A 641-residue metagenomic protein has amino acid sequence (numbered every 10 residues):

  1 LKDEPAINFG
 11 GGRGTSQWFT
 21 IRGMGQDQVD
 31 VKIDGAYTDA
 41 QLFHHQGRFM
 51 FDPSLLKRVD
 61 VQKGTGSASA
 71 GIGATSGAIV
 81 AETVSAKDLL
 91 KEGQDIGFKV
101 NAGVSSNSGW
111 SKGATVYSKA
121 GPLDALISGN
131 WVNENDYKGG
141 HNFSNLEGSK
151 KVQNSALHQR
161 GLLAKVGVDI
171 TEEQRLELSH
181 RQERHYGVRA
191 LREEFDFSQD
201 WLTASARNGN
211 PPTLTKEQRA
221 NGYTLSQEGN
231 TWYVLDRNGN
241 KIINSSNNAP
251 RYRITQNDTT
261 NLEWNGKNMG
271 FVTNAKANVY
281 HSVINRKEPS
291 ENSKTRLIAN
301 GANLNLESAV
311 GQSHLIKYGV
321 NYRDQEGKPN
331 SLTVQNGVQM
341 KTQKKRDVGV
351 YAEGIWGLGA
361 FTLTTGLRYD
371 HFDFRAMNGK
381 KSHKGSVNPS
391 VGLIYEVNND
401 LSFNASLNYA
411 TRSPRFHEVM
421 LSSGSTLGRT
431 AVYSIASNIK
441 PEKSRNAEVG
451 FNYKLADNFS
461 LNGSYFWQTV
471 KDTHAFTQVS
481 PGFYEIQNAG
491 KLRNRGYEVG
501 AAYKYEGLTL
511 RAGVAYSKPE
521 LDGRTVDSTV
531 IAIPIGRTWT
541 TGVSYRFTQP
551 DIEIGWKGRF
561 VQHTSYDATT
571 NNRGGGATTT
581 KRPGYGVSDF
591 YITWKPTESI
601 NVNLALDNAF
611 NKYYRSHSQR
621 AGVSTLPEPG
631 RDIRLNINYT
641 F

Functional and structural regions predicted by a protein language model:
L1-Y37: Extracytoplasmic beta-strand/coil segments of soluble accessory domains associated with Gram-negative outer-membrane
Y37-T65, E193: Short acidic/polar hinge/loop motifs at secondary-structure boundaries that mediate gating or recognition
P53-K99, T640: A beta-strand signature from Gram-negative outer-membrane beta-barrel systems, especially the internal plug domain
K87, G93-G97, T115-Y233, R237-K241 (+2 more regions): Periplasmic-side early beta-strands and strand-to-turn transitions of outer-membrane beta-barrels
E172-E183, G222-L225, V234, N248-E396 (+5 more regions): Face-selective signature of the C-terminal outer-membrane beta-barrel domain
N247-M269, T295, Q343-K345, E396 (+8 more regions): Outer-membrane beta-barrel signature, preferentially recognizing the C-terminal barrel domain of Gram-negative
G357-L363, S460-K471, Q487-T570, E598 (+2 more regions): Gram-negative outer-membrane beta-barrel transporters
T411, K471, F560-T569, T593-F641: C-terminal beta-signal and adjacent terminal beta-strands/loops of Gram-negative outer-membrane beta-barrel proteins
